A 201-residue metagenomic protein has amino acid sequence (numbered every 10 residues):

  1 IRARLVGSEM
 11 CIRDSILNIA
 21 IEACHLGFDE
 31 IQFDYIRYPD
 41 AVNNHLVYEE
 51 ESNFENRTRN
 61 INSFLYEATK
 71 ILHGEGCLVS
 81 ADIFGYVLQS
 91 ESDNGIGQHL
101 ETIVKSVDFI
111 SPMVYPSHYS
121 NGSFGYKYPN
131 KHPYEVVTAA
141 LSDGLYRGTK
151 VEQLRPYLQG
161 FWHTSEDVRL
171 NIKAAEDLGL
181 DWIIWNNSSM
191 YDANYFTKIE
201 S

Functional and structural regions predicted by a protein language model:
I1-G7, C11-I12: Single conserved hydrophobic/aromatic residue that forms the stacking wall/gate of nucleotide- or nucleobase-binding
S15, S52-S63, N94-Q98, Y128-V136 (+1 more regions): Alpha-helix N-cap and loop-to-helix initiation/capping positions
I19-E22: Charge-biased, low-complexity intrinsically disordered regions
C24-H25, I103, A175-E176: Non-catalytic positions within long, well-ordered alpha-helices that form the structural scaffold/packing of enzyme
L26-N56: Active-site-proximal loop/short-helix segments that contain or immediately flank catalytic acid/base residue(s)
Q32-F33, T58-I96, V151-H163: Aromatic-lined carbohydrate-recognition surfaces of secreted/lumenal glycan-active proteins
Y86, S92-Q98, T102, F109-P129: Flexible internal linker/loop segments at domain or repeat junctions
V107-N121, N130-G144, G148-S201: Substrate-binding cleft of secreted/luminal carbohydrate-active enzymes
